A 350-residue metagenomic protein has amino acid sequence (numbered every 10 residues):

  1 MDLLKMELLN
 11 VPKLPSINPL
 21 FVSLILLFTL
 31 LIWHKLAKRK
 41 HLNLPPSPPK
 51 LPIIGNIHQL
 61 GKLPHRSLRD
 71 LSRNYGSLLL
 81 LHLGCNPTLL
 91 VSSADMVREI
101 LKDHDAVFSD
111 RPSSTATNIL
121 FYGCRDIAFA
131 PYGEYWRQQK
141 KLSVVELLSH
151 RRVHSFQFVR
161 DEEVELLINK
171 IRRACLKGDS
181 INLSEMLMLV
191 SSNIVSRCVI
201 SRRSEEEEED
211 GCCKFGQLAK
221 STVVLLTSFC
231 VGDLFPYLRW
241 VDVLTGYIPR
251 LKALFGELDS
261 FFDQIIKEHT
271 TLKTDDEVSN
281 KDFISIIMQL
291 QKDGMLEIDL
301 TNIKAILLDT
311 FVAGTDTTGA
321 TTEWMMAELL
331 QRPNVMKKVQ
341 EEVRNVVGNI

Functional and structural regions predicted by a protein language model:
D2-K40, N193: Terminal signal-anchor or tail-anchor transmembrane helices that tether membrane-associated enzymes to cellular
L4, L27-F28, I32-H34, N56 (+3 more regions): Hydrophobic transmembrane alpha-helices
P12-P15, I57, L89, I168 (+2 more regions): Membrane-embedded alpha-helical segments and the immediately adjacent membrane-proximal loops of multi-pass integral
L30-N43, R202, K292-L296, A313 (+1 more regions): Cytochrome P450
R39-H58, R66-V159, L187-I194, G211-R239: Cytochrome P450 substrate-recognition site 1
S77, G84-R98, S260-T271, A320-W324 (+2 more regions): Cytochrome P450 C-terminal heme-thiolate binding region
P112-L120, H154-T322, K338: Cytochrome P450 heme-thiolate monooxygenase catalytic core
L142, E146, E163-A174, T321 (+3 more regions): Solvent-exposed, amphipathic alpha-helical segments
